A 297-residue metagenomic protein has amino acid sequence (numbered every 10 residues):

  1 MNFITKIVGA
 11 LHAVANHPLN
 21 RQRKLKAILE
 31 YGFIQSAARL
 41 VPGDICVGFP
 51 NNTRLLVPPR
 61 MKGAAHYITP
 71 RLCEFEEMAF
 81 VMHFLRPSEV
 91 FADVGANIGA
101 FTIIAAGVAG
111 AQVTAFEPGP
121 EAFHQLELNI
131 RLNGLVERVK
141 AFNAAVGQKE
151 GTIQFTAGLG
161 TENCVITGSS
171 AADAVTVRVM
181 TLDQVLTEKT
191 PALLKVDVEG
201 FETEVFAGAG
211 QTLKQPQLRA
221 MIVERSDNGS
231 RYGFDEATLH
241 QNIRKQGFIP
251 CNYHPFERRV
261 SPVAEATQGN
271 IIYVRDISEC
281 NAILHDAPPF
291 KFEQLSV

Functional and structural regions predicted by a protein language model:
M1-N129, G134-R138, P250-V297: S-adenosyl-L-methionine
T69-V90, K140, T152-Q154, G160 (+4 more regions): Short internal loop-to-helix segment that lines adenine-nucleotide cofactor pockets
P120-A122, Q217-Y232: A short, conserved beta-to-alpha structural element at the edge of catalytic cores that scaffolds binding
P120-F123, E127, R131-E162: Core alpha/beta nucleotide-donor-binding catalytic domains of modification enzymes
L135, V146, L182, V198 (+1 more regions): Hydrophobic pocket-lining residues within nucleotide cofactor-binding pockets
N143, K195-V196, I222-R225, I272-V274: Short beta-strand segments
E236-I249: Conserved Class I S-adenosyl-L-methionine
